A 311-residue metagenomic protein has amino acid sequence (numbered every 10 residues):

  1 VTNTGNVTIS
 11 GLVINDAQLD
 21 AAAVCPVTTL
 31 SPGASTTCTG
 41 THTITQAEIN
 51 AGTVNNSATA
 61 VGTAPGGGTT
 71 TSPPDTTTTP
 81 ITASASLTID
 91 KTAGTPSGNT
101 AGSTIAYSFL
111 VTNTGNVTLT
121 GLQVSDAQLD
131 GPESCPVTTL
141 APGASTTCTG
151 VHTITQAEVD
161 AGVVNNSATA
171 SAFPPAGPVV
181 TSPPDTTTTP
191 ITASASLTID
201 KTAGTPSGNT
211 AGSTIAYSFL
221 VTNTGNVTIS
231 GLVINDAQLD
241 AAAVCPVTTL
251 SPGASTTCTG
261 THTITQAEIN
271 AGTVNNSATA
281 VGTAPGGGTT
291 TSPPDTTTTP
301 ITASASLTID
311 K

Functional and structural regions predicted by a protein language model:
V1-K311: Exported/extracytosolic protein signature
